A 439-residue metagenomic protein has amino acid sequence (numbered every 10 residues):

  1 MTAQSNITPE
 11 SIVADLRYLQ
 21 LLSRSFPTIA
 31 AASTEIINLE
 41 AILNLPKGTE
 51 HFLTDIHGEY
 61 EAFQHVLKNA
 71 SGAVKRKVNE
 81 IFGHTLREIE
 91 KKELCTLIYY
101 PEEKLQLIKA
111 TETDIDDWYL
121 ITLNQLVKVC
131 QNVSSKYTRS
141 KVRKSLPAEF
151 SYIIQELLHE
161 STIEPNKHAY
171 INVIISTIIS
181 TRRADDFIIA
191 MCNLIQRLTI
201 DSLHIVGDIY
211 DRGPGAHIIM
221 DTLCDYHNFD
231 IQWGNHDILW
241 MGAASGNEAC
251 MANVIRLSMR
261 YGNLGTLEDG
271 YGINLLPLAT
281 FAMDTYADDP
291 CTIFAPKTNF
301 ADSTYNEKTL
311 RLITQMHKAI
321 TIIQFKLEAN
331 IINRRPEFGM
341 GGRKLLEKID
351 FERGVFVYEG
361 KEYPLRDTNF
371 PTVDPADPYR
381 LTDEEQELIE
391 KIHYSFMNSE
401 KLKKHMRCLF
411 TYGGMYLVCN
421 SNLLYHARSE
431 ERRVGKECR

Functional and structural regions predicted by a protein language model:
T2-R439: Feature recognizes metal-dependent phosphohydrolase scaffolds
